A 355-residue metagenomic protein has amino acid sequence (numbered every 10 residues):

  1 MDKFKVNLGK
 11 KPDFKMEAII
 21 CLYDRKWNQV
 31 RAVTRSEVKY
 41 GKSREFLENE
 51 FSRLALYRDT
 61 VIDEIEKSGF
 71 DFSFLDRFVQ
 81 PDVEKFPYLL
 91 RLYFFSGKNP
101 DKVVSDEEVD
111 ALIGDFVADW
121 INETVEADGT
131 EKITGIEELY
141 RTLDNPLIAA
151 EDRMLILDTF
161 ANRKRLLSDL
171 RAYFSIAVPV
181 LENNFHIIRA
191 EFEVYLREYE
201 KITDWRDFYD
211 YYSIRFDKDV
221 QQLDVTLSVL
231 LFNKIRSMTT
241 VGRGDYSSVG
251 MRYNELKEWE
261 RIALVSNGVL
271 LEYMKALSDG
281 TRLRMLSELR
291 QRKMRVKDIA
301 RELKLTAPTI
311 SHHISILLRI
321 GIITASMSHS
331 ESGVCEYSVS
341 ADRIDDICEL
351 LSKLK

Functional and structural regions predicted by a protein language model:
M1-D219: N-terminal, charged low-complexity regulatory/assembly segments
H186-L270: C-terminal regulatory or interaction extensions
G280-L283, L289-R295: Short capping segments at the starts of secondary-structure elements
M285, D298-K304: A short acidic, leucine-rich amphipathic alpha-helix
R292, T306-T309: Helix-turn-helix DNA-binding motif, specifically the short coil turn and the N-cap/start of the second
V296-K297, P308, S315: Residues within helix-turn-helix
I320-H329: Beta-hairpin "wing" of winged helix-turn-helix
V334-K355: Conserved segment of winged-helix/HTH DNA-binding domains
